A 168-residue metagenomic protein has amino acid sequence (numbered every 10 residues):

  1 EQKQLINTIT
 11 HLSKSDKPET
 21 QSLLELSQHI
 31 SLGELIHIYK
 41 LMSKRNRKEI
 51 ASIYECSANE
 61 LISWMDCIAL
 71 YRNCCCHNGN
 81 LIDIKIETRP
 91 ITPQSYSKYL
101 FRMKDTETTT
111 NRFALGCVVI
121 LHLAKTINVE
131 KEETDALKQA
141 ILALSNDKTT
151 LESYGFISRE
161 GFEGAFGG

Functional and structural regions predicted by a protein language model:
E1-G168: Long, contiguous internal "core" modules enriched in hydrophobic/ aromatic residues
